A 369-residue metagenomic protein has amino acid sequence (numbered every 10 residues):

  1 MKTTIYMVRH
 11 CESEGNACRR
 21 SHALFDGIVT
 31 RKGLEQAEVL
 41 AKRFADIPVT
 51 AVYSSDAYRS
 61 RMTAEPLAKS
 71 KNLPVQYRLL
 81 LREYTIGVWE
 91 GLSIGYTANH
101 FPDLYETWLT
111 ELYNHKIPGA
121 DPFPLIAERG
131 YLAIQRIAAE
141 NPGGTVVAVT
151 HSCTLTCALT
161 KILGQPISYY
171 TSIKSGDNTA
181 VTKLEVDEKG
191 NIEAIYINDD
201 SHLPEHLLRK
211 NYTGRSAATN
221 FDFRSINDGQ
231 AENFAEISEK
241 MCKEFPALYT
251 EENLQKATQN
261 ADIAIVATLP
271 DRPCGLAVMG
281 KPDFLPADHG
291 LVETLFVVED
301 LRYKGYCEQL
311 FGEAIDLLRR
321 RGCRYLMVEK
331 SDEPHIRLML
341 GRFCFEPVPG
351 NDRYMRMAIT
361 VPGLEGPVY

Functional and structural regions predicted by a protein language model:
K2, Y6-L73, Y77: Active-site-proximal alpha-helix that buttresses catalytic centers in soluble enzyme cores
K2-T3, E90-G95, T160-Q230, P362-Y369: Acidic, low-complexity terminal tails and accessory targeting/binding regions of phosphate-metabolizing enzymes
K71-Y131, Y196-N198, L208: Phosphate-handling substructures
T219-Y249: Short amphipathic alpha-helix that is part of the acyltransferase structural core
E239-A287, E293: Acetyl-CoA-dependent GNAT
V297, Y303-D316, R342: Conserved acetyl-CoA-binding loop-helix of GNAT-fold acetyltransferases
L318-K330: Conserved GNAT acetyl-CoA-binding A-motif
E329, G341-V361: Conserved catalytic-core motifs of GNAT/GCN5-like acyltransferases
